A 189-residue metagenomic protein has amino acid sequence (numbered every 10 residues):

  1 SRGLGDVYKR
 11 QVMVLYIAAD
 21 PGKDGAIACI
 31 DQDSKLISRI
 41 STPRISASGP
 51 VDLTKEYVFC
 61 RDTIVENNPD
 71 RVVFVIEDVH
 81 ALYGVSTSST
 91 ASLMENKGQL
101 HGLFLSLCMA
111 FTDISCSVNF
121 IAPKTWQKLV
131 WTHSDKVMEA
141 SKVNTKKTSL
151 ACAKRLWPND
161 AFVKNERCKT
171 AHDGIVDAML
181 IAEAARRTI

Functional and structural regions predicted by a protein language model:
S1-Y8: Short, small-residue-biased leader/transition segments that mark boundaries at the very start of proteins
M13-I189: Phosphate- and other anionic-substrate recognition elements at nucleic-acid/protein interfaces
